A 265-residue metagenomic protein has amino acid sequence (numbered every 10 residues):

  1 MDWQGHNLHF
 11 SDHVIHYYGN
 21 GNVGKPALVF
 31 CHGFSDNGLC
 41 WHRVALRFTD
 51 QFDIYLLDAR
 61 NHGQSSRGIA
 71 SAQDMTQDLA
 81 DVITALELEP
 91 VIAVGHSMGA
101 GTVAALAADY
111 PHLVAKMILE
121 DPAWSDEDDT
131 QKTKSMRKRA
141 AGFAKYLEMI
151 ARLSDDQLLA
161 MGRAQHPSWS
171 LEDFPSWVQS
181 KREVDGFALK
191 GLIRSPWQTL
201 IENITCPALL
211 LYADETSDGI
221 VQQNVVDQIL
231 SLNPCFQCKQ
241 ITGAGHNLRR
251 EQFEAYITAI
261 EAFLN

Functional and structural regions predicted by a protein language model:
H13, L46, Y55-V94, M98 (+1 more regions): Active-site loop/oxyanion-hole signature of alpha/beta-hydrolase fold enzymes
H13-Q64: Conserved HGGG/HGGXW glycine-rich cap/lid loop of the alpha/beta-hydrolase fold
L46, L209-A244: Conserved loop-alpha-helix segment in the C-terminal half of the alpha/beta-hydrolase fold that carries the catalytic
D58-G63, A123, A244-G245: Short beta-to-alpha linker loops that shape the active-site pocket of alpha/beta-hydrolase fold enzymes
T102-L106: Hydrolases whose catalytic domains are alpha/beta-hydrolase-1, hotdog thioesterase, or metallo-beta-lactamase-like
A108, A115-L147: Flexible "cap/lid" loop of the alpha/beta hydrolase fold
D129-Q131, L147-C206: Conserved alpha/beta-hydrolase catalytic His-Asp/Glu region
A244-F253: Catalytic histidine-centered segment of alpha/beta-hydrolase-like enzymes
